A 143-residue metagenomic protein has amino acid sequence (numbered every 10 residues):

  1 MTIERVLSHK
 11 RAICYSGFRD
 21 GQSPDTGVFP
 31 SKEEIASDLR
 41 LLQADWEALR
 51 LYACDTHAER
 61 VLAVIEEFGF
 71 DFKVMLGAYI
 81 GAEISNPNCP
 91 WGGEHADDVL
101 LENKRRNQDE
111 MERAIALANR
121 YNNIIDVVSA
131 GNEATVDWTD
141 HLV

Functional and structural regions predicted by a protein language model:
M1-S37, L41: Boundary/entry segment of secreted carbohydrate-active catalytic domains
I13, L49, V128: Conserved, mostly hydrophobic/aromatic
S16, Y52, G131: Conserved residues at the C-terminal ends of beta-strands
F18-T26, D45-E47, A96-K104: Acidic/glycine-enriched edge-of-secondary-structure segments
R19, D55, A134: Flexible, active-site-proximal loop/turn residues at the rims of small-molecule/cofactor binding pockets and catalytic
K32-H57: Catalytic domains of carbohydrate-active enzymes, especially glycoside hydrolases
V61-V143: Substrate-binding cleft of extracellular glycoside hydrolase catalytic domains
